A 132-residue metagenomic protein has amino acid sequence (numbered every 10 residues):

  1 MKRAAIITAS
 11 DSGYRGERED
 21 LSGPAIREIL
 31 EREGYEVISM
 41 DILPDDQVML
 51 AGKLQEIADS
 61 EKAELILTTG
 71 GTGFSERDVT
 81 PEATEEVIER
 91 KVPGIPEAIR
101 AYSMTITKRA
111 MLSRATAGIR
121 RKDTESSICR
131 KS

Functional and structural regions predicted by a protein language model:
M1-S132: Non-catalytic beta/alpha edge segments that cap or flank active sites
